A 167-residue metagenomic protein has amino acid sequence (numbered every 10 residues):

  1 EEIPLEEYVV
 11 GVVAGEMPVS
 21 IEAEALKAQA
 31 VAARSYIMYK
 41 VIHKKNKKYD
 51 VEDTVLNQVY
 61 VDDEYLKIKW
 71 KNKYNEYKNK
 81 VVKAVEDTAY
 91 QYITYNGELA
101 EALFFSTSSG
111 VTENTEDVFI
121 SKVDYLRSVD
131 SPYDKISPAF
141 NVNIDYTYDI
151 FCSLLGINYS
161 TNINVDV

Functional and structural regions predicted by a protein language model:
E1-V167: Conserved, single-site charged/polar hotspot
